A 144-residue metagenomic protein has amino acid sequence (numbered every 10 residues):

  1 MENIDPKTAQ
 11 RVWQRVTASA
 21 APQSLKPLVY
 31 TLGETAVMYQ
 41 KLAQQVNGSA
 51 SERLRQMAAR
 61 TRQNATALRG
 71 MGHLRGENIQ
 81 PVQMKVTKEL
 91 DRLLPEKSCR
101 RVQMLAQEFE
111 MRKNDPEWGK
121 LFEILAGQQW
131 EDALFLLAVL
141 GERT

Functional and structural regions predicted by a protein language model:
M1-T144: Non-heme di-metal
